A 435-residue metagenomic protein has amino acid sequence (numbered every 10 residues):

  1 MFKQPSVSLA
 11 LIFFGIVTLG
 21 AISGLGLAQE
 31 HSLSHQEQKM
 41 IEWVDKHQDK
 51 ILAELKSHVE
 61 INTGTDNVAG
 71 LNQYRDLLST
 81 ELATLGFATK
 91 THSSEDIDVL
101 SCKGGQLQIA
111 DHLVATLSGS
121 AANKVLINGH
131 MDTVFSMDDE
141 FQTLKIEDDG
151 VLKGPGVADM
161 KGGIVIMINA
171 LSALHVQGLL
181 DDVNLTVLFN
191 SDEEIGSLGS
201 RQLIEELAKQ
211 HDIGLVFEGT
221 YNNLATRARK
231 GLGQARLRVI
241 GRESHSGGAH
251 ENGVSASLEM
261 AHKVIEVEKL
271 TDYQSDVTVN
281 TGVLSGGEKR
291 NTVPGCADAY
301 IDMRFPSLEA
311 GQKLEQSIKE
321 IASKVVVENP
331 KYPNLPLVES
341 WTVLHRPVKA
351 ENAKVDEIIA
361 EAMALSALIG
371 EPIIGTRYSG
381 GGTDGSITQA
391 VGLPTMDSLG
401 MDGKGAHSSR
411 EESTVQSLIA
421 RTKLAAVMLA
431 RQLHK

Functional and structural regions predicted by a protein language model:
M1-I12: Bacterial N-terminal signal peptides that target proteins for export
A10-A21: Bacterial N-terminal signal peptides
G24-A28: Sec/Tat signal peptide C-region and signal peptidase I cleavage site
Q29-K39, T63, E81-T84, R236-K435: Metal-dependent amide/peptide-bond hydrolase catalytic core, centered on the "pita-bread" metallohydrolase fold
E30-L152, V176, G385: Acidic/His- and Gly-rich active-site-bordering loop/insert found across diverse amide/peptide-bond hydrolases
D132-D148, A228-R238, A364, M401: Acidic-glycine-rich active-site phosphate/pyrophosphate-binding loop
D149-D159, I373-T376, S408-S409: Short pre-catalytic strand/loop immediately N-terminal to key active-site residues, enriched for Gly-Thr
M160-Q234, D272, L433-H434: Acidic/histidine-rich catalytic neighborhood of metal-dependent amide-processing enzymes
